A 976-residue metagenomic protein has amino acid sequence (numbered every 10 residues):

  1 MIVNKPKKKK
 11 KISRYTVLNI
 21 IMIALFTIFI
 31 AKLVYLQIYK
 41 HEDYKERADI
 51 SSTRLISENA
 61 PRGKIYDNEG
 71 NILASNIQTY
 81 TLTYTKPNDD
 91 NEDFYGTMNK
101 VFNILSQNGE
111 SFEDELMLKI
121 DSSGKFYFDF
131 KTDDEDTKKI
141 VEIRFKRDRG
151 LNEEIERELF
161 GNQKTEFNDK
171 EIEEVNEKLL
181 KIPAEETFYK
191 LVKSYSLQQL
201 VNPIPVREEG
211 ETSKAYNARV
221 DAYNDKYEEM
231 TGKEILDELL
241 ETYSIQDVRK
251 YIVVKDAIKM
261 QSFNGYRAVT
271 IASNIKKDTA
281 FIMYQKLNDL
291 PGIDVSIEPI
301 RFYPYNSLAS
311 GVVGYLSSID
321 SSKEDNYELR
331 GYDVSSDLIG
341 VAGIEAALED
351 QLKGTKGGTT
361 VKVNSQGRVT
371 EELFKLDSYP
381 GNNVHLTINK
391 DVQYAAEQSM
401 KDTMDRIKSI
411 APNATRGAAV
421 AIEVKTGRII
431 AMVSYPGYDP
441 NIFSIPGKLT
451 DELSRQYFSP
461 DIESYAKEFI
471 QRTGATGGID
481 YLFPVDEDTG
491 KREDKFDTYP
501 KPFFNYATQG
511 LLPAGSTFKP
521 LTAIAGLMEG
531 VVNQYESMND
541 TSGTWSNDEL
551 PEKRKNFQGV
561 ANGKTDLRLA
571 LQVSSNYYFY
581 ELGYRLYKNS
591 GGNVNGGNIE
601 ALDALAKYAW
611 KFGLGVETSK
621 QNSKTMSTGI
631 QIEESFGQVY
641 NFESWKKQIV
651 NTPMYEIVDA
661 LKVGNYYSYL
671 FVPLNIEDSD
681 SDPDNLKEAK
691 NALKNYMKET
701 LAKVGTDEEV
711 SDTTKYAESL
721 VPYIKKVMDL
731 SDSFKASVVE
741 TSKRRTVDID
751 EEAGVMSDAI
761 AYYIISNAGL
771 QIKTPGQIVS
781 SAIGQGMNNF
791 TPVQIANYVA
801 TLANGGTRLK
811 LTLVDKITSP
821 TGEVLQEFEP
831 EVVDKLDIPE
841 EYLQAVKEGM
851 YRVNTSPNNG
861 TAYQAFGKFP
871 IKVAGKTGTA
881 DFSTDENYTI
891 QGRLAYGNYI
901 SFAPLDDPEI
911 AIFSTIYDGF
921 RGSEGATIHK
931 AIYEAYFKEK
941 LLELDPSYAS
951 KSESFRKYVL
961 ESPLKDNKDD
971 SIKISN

Functional and structural regions predicted by a protein language model:
I2-S378, M404, S409-A418, V424-K425 (+9 more regions): Membrane-proximal periplasmic segments of bacterial cell-envelope enzymes, especially penicillin-binding proteins
Y80, V363-L376, K425-F913, L960-N976: Beta-lactam-recognizing serine transpeptidase/beta-lactamase-like catalytic domain environment
D93, I388, F790, I838 (+2 more regions): Short alpha-helix boundary/capping segments
Y95-N103, F281, Q285, S310-G314 (+19 more regions): Solvent-exposed, polar/charged alpha-helical surfaces in well-ordered, non-transmembrane soluble domains, broadly
D278-T279, I344, I388-T415, E423-T426 (+4 more regions): Secondary-structure-rich domain cores
M283, K353, P380-K401, V433-S434 (+1 more regions): N-terminal leader/targeting segments and the immediately adjacent pre-domain N-terminus
V824-L825, K930-N976: Short, gly/Ser/Thr-rich active-site loops of penicillin-recognizing serine hydrolases
D907, Y917-Y936: Amphipathic oligomerization regions
